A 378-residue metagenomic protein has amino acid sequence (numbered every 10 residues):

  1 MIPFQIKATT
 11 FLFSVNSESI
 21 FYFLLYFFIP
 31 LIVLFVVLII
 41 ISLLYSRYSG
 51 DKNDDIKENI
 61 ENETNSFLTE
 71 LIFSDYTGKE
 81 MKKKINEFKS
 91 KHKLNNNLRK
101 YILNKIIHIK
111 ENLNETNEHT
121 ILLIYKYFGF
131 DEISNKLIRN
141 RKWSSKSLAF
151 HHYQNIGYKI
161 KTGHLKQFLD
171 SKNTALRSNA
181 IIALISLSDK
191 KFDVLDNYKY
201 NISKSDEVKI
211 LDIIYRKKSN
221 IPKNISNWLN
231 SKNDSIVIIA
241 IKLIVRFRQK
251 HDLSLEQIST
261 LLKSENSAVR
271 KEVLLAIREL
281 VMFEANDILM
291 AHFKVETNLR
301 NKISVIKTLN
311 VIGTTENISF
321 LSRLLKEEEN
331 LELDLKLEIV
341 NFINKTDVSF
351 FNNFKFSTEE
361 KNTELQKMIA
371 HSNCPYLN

Functional and structural regions predicted by a protein language model:
M1-K57: N-terminal signal-anchor transmembrane alpha helix of single-pass membrane proteins, serving as the membrane-anchoring
S42-L137: N-terminal topogenic membrane-targeting module
N65, M81, R99, K302 (+4 more regions): Short amphipathic alpha-helical segments that mediate assembly, nucleic-acid/protein binding, or membrane association
K100, E118, Y125-I138, Y158-L169 (+6 more regions): Amphipathic alpha-helical scaffolding segments comprising HEAT/armadillo-like alpha-solenoid repeats
H108, E115-Y125, S147-G157, S178-D189 (+8 more regions): Structural detector for internal amphipathic alpha-helices that build alpha-solenoid repeat scaffolds
N135-D206, I210: Long, acidic/polar, low-complexity amphipathic helices and coiled-coil-like
R141-K142, K172-L176, I202-E207, K232-D234 (+4 more regions): Short inter-helical turns and helix N-cap capping residues of alpha-solenoid HEAT/ARM repeat scaffolds
L325-E328, E338: Small/polar glycine-rich anion-binding or flexible loop at a beta-alpha turn
